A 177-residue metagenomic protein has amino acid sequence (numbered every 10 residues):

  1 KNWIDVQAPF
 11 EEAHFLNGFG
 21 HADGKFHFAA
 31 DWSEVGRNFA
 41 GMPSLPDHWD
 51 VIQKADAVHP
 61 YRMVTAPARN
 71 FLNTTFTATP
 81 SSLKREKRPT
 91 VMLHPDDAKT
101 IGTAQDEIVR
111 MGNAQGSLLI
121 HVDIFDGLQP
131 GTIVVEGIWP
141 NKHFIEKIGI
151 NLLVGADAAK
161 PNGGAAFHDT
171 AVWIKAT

Functional and structural regions predicted by a protein language model:
K1, D5, T74, T79-M92 (+1 more regions): Long, contiguous, secondary-structure-rich segments that constitute the structural scaffold of globular domains
K1-S81: Long, low-complexity segments enriched in small/aliphatic residues
